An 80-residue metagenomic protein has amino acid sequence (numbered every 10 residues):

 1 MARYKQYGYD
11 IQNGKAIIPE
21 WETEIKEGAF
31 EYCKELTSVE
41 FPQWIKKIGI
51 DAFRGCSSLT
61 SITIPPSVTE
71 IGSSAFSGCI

Functional and structural regions predicted by a protein language model:
M1-R3, D10-E24, K34-K47, S57-E70 (+1 more regions): Structural signature of tandem-repeat unit edges
K5, E27-G28: An edge-strand/N-cap motif at the start of beta-rich repeat modules
K5-Q6, A52: Alpha-helical context
